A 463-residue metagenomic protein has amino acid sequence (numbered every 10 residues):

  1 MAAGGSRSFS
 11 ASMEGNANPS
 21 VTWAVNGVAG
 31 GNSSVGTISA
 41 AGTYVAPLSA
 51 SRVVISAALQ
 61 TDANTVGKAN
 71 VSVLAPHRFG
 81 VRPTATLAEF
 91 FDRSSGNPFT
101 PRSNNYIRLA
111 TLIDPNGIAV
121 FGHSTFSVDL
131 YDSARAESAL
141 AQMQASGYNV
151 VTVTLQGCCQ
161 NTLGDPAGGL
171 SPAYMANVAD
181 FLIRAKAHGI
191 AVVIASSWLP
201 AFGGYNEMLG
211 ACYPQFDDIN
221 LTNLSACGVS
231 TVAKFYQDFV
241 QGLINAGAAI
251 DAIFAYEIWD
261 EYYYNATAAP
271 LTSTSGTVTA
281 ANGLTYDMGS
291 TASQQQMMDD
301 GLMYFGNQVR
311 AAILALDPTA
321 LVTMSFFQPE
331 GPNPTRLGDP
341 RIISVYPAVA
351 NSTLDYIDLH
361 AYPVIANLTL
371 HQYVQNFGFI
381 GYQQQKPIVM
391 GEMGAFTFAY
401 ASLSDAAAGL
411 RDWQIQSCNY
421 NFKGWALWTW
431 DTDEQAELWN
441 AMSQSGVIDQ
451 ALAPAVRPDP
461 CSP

Functional and structural regions predicted by a protein language model:
M1-S20: Solvent-exposed, low-complexity, repeat-rich "mucin-like" stalks and linkers
N18-G31, K68, M442, A451-C461: Short, well-ordered beta-strand segments
V25-T43: Low-complexity "stalk/linker" and mucin-like segments enriched in Ser/Thr/Pro/Ala/Gly
I38-S51, G168, S196: Extracellular/luminal low-complexity segments enriched in Ser/Thr/Pro
A50-A63: A short beta-strand micro-motif common to beta-rich folds, especially ectodomain repeats
N64-V73: Edge beta-strands of extracellular beta-sandwich domains
R78-L354, A366-L368, Q383-K386, M393 (+2 more regions): Active-site mouth of glycoside hydrolases
N419-P454: Aromatic/acidic polysaccharide-binding cleft in carbohydrate-active enzymes
